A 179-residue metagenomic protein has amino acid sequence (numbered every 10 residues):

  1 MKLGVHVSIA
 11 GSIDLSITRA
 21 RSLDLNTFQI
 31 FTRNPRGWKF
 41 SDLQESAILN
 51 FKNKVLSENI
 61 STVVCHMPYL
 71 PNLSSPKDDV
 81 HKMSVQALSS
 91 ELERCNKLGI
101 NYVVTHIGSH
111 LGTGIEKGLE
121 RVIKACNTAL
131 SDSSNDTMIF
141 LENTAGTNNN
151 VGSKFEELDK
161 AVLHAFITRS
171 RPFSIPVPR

Functional and structural regions predicted by a protein language model:
M1-M67, P71, S75-S90: N-terminal pre-domain/capping segments
K2-H6, T27-Q29, S61-V64, N101-V104 (+2 more regions): Structural preference for beta-strand elements that scaffold enzyme active sites
H6-A10, R33-P35, M67-L70, G108-H110 (+2 more regions): Active-site beta-loop-alpha junctions enriched in small/polar residues
R21-S22, N96, S131, L163: Solvent-exposed polar/charged
K39-A47, S75-A87, T113-K124, N149-K160: Alpha-helix N-cap and loop-to-helix initiation/capping positions
E45-C65, I123-S134, A161-F166: Alpha-helix-loop-beta-strand connector modules within alpha/beta enzyme cores
L88-D136: Hydrophobic alpha-helical segments and helix pairs
A129-R179: Acidic/histidine-rich catalytic cores of soluble enzymes
